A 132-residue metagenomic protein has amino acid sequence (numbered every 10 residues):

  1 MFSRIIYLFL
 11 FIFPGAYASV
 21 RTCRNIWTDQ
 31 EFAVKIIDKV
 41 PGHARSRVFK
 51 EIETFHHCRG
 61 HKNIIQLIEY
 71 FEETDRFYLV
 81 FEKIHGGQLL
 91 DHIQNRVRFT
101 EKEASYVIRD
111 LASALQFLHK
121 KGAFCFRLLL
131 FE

Functional and structural regions predicted by a protein language model:
F2-I12: Conserved N-terminal boundary motif of the eukaryotic protein kinase catalytic domain
L10-A16, V20: Protein kinase glycine-rich loop
S19-K39: Glycine-rich ATP phosphate-binding loop
I36-R59: Conserved N-lobe beta3->alphaC-helix segment of eukaryotic protein kinase catalytic domains
E69-Y70: A short, aromatic-enriched beta-strand patch in the conserved N-lobe beta-sheet of the protein kinase catalytic domain
T74-Q88, H92: Conserved short submotifs of the Hanks-type protein kinase catalytic core that shape the nucleotide-binding pocket
V107-I108: Activation segment signature within eukaryotic-like protein kinase domains
S113-A123: Protein kinase catalytic-loop region centered on the HRD/HxD motif
